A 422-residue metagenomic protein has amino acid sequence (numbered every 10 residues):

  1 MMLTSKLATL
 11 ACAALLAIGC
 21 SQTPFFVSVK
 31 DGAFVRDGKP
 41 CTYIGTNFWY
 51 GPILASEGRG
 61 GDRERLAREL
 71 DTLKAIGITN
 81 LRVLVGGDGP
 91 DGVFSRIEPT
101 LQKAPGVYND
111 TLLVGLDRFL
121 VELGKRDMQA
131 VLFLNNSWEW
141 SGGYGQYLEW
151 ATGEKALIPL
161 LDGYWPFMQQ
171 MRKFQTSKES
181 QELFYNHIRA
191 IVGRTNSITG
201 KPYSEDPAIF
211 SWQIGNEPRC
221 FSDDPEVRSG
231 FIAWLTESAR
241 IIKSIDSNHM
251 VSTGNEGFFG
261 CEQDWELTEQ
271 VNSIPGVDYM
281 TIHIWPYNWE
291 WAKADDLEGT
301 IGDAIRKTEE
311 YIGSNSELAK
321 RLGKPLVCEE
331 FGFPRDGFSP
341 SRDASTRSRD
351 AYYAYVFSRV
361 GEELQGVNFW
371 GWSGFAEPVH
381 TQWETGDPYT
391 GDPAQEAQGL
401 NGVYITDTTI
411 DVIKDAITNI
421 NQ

Functional and structural regions predicted by a protein language model:
M1-A8: Bacterial N-terminal signal peptides that target proteins for export
L3, G19, G366-V367: Short intrinsically disordered, low-complexity coil segments enriched in acidic
C12-F26: Bacterial Sec-dependent signal peptides at the C-terminal "C-region" and cleavage site
P24-A292, T300-P325, F331-N421: Active-site mouth of glycoside hydrolases
